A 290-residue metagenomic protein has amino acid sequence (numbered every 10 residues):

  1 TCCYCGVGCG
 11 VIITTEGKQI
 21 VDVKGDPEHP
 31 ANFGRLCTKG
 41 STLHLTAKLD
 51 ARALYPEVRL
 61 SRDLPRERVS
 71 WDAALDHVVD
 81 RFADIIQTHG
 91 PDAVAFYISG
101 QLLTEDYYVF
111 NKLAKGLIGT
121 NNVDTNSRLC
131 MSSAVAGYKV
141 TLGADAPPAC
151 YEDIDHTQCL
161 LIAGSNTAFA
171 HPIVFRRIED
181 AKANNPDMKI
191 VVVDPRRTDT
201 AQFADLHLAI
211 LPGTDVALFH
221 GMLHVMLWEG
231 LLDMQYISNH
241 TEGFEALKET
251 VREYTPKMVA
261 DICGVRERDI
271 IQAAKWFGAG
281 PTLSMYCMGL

Functional and structural regions predicted by a protein language model:
T1-E229, M258, R266-D269: N-terminal export/assembly segments and adjacent metallocofactor-ligating motifs of anaerobic energy-metabolism
Y4, Y97, Y107-Y108, H207 (+5 more regions): Aromatic side chains
L49-A53, L227-Y254: Scaffold signal of the M16-like zinc-metallopeptidase fold and its non-catalytic homologs
G90-A93, L232-I237, L283: Flexible, glycine/charged-enriched surface loops at secondary-structure junctions
M222, T241-L290: Active-site phosphate/pyrophosphate-binding segments
